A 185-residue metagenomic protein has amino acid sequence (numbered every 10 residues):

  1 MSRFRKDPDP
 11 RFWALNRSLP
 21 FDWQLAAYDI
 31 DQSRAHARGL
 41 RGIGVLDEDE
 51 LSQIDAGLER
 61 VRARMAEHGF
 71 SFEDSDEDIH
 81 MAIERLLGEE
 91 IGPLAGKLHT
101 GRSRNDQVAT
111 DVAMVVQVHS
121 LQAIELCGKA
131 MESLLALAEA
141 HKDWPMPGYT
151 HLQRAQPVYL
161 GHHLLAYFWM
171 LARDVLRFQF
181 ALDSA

Functional and structural regions predicted by a protein language model:
M1-A185: A helix-coil-helix interface module used to build multimeric assemblies and to scaffold catalytic/cofactor sites
